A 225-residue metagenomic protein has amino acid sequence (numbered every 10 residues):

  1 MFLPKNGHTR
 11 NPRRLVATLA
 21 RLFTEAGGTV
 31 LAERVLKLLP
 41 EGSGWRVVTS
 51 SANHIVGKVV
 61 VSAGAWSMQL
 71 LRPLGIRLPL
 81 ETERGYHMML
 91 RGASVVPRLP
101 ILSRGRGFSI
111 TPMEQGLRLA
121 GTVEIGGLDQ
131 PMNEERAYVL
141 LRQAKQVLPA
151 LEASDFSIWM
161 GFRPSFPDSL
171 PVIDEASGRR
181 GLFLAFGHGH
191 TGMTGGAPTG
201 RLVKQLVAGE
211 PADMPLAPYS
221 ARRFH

Functional and structural regions predicted by a protein language model:
M1-K58: Helical element adjacent to the flavin cofactor pocket in flavoenzyme catalytic cores
L3-P4, W159, G187-G189: Active-site nucleophile and cofactor-binding loops and adjacent substrate-binding regions of central metabolic enzymes
T18, L22-E25, Q69, P73 (+2 more regions): Alpha-helical scaffold segments in soluble metabolic enzymes
G28, W45, G92, V172 (+1 more regions): C-terminal lid/capping helical subdomain adjacent to the catalytic/cofactor pocket in oxidative enzymes
A32-V35, F156-S157, P215-A221: Beta-strand segments within the central parallel beta-sheet cores of soluble alpha/beta enzyme folds
L39, S43-W45, N53-R180: Active-site substrate-recognition segment that forms the wall of the catalytic cavity or substrate channel
